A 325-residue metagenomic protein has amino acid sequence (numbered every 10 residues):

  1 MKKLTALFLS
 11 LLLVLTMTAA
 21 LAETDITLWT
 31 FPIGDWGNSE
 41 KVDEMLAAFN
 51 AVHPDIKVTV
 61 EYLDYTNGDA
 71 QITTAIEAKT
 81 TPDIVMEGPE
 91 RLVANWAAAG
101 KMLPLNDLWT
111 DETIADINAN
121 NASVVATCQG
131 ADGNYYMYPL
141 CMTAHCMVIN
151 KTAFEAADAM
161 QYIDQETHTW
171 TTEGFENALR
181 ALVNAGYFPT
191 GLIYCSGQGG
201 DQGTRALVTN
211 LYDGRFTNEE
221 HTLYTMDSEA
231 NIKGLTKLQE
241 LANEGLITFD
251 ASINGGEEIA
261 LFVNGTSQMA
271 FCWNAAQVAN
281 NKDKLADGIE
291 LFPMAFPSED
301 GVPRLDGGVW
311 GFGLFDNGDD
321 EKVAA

Functional and structural regions predicted by a protein language model:
M1-F8: Positively charged n-region of N-terminal signal peptides that target proteins for export
A6, A20-A99, D111-I117, Q161 (+2 more regions): Conserved N-terminal structural module of periplasmic/extracytoplasmic solute-binding proteins
L13-M17, L21: Hydrophobic core
F31, N38, L46, A94 (+2 more regions): Extracytoplasmic/periplasmic substrate-binding proteins
A51, W109-T113, A126-G199, G214-S252 (+1 more regions): Helix-loop-helix "hinge/cap" segment bordering the ligand-binding cleft or interdomain interface
Y62-Q71, E90-R91, H168-G174, D250-N264: Short helix-initiation/N-cap motifs at beta->coil->alpha
I76-E87, K101-L103, F188, N264-W273: Alpha-to-beta junction loops
G88-C146, E173, G203, L207-T209 (+1 more regions): Hinge/lid segment of periplasmic solute-binding proteins
